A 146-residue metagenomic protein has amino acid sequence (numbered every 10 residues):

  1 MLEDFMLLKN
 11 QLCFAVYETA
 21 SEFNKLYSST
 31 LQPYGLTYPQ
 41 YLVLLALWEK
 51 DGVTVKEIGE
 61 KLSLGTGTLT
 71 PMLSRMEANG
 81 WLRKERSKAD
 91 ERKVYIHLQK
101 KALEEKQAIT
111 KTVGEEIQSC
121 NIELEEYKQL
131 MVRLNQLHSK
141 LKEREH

Functional and structural regions predicted by a protein language model:
M1-K9, E126-V132, Q136-H146: Short, Lys/Arg-enriched, disordered terminal segments
M1-Y34, K128: N-terminal leader segment of winged-helix/HTH proteins
A15, E22, L42-L45, E104: Pre-recognition alpha-helix immediately N-terminal to the DNA-recognition helix within helix-turn-helix or winged-helix
T19, F23-L26, L62, E105 (+2 more regions): Alpha-helical linker/hinge and terminal dimerization helices associated with HTH transcriptional regulators
N24-T68: N-terminal helix-turn-helix DNA-binding core of bacterial DNA-binding proteins
S74-V132: Charged, amphipathic alpha-helical coiled-coil/dimerization segments
